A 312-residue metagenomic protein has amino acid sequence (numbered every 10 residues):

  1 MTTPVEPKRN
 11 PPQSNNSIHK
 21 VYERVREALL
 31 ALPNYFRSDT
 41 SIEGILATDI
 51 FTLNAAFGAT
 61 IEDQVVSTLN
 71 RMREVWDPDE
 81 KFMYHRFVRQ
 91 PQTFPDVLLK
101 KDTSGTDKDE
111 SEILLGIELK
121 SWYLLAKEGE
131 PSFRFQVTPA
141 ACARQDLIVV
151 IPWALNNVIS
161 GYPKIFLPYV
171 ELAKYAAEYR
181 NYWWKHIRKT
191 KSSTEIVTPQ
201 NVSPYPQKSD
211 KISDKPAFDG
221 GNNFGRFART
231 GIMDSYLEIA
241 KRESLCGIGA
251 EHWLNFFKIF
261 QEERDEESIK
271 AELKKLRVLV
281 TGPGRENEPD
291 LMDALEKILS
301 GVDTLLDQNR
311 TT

Functional and structural regions predicted by a protein language model:
M1-T68, M72: Interdomain/boundary linker segments immediately adjacent to catalytic/signaling cores
N70-S104: A short acidic/basic microdomain associated with nuclease active sites
Q92-F94, E112-L114, A143-Q145: Short connector loops at helix/strand junctions that flank enzyme active sites, especially segments positioning acidic
V97-L99, I113-Y123: Conserved catalytic cores of phosphodiester-cleaving nucleases, focusing on short active-site segments
S104, W122-Y123, N156: Short, charged/polar surface micro-motifs in flexible loops or helix N-caps
K108-D109: Extended amphipathic alpha-helical segments with heptad-repeat/coiled-coil character used for oligomerization, fusion
A126, P131-E262, K274: Acidic, metal/cofactor-coordinating or nucleic-acid-engaging core segments within structured domains
G231-T312: Extended, charged low-complexity segments that frequently continue into or abut oligomerization scaffolds
